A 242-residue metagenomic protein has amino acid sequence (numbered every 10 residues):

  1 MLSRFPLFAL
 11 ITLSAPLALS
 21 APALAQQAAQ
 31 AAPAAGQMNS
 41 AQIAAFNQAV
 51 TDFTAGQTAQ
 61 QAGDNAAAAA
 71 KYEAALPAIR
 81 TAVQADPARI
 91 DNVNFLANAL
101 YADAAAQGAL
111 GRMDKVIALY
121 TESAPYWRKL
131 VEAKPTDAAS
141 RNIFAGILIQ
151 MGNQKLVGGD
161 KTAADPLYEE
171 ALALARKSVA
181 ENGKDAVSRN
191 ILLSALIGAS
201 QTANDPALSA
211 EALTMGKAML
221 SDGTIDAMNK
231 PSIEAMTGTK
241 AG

Functional and structural regions predicted by a protein language model:
A23-A70: N-terminal leader/linker segments that initiate helical-solenoid repeat arrays
Q30-A34, G198, D205-G242: Terminal, low-structured helical/coil segments at or just beyond the last alpha-helical repeat
Q37-Q42, R80-V93, R128-R141, R176-V187 (+1 more regions): Flexible helix-coil transition and linker loops at the boundaries of alpha-helical arrays
A62, D103, L110, M151 (+3 more regions): Structural motif corresponding to the intra-repeat A-B loop/turn of tetratricopeptide repeats
A68, A75, V116, S123 (+3 more regions): Single-residue signature of alpha-solenoid repeat helices
